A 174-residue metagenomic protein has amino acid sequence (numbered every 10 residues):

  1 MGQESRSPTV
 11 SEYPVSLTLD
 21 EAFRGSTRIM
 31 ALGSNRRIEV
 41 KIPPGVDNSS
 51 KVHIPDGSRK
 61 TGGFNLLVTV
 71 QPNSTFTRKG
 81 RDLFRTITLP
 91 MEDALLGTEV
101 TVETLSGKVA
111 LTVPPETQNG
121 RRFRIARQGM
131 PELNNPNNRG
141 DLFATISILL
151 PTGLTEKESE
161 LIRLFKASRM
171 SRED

Functional and structural regions predicted by a protein language model:
M1-I29, R169-D174: Post-J-domain flank of DnaJ/Hsp40 co-chaperones
T18-F23, S34-R37, P43: Onset and early core of a folded interaction/catalytic domain in large eukaryotic regulators
I29-A31, I54: Short beta-strand segments that buttress and anchor functional surface loops
R36-R37, K41-D174: Intrinsically disordered, low-complexity linker/assembly segments
